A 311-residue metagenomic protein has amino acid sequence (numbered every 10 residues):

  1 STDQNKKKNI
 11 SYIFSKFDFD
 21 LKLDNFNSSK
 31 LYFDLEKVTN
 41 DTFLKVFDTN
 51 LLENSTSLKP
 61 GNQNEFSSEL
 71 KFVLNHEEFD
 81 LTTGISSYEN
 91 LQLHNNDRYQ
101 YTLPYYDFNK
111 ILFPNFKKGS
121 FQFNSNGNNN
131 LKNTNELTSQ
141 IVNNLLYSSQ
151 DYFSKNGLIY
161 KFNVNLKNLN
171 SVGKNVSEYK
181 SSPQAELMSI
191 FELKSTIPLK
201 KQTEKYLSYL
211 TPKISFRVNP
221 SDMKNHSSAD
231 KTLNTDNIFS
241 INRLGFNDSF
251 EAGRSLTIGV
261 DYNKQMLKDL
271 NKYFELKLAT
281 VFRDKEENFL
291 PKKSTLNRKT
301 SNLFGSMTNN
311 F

Functional and structural regions predicted by a protein language model:
S1-F311: Outer-membrane beta-barrel proteins and related beta-barrel translocases across Gram-negative bacteria
